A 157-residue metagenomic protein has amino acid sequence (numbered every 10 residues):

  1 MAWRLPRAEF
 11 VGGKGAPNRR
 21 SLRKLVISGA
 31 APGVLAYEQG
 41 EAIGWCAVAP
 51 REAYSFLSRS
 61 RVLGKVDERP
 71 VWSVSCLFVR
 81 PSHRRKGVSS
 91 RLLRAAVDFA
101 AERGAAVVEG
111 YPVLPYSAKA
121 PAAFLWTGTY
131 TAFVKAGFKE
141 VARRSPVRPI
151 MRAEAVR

Functional and structural regions predicted by a protein language model:
A2-P32, E38: Active-site rim helix/loop that mediates acceptor-substrate recognition in acyltransferases
G12, K24, S28, Y37 (+4 more regions): Conserved acyl-donor/pantetheine-binding loop and adjacent beta-alpha core of acyl/acetyltransferases and related
P32-V34, P70-W72, V147-M151: Short beta-strand micro-motifs in enzyme catalytic cores
L35-Y37, A47, I150-E154: Short, well-ordered beta-strand micro-motif
G40, L114-P115, V147: Conserved beta-strand edge residues that scaffold enzyme active sites
C76-V79, R85-E102: Conserved acetyl-CoA-binding loop-helix of GNAT-fold acetyltransferases
L93, A100-F124: Conserved GNAT acetyl-CoA-binding A-motif
A123-R157: C-terminal "cap" of GNAT-fold acetyltransferases
